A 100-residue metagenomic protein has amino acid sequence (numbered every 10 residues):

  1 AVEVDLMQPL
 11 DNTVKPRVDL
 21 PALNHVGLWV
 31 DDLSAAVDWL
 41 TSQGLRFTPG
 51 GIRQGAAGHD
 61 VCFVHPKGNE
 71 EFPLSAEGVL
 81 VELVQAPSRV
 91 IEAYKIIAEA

Functional and structural regions predicted by a protein language model:
V2, K15-L40, K67: Vicinal oxygen chelate
T13-V14, G51: A general structural-boundary detector
V37-A100: Vicinal oxygen chelate
